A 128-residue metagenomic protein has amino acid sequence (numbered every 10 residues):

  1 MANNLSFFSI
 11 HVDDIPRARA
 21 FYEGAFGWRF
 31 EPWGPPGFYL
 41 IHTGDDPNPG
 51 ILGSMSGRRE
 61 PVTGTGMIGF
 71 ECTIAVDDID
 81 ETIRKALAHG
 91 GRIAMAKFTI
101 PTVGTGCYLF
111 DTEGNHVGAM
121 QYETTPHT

Functional and structural regions predicted by a protein language model:
A2-L5, S9-G50: Core segments of cupin and vicinal oxygen chelate
L5-D13, H42, P61-L87, T105-F110: Vicinal oxygen chelate
I10, I83-T128: Vicinal oxygen chelate
G37, I79, E113: A generic "binding-loop/recognition-motif" signal
T43, G57, Y122: Active-site donor-binding loop signature of nucleotide-sugar glycosyltransferases
G50-G57: A short, structured beta-strand/loop element
